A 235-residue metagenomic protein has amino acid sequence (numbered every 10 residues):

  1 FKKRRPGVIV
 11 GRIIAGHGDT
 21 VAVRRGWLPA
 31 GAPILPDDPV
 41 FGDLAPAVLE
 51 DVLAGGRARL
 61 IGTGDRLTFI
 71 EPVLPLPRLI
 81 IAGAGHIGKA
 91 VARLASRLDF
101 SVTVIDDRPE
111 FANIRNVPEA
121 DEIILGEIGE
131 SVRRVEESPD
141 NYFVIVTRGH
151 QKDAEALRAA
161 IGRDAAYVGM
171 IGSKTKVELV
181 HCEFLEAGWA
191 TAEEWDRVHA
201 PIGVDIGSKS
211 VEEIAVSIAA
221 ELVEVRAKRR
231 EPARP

Functional and structural regions predicted by a protein language model:
F1-D107, F111-I124, S138-Y142, E183 (+1 more regions): Segments forming oxygen-rich coordination pockets for charged ligands
G11-A15, I145-T147, I171, H199-P201: Short beta-strand segments
K89, A154, E178: Alpha-helical elements of the RecA-like P-loop NTPase motor core of helicases
L94, E155-A160: A short acidic, amphipathic alpha-helical/loop segment
I105, Y142, T147-H150, R158-F184: ADP-ribose/adenylate-binding Rossmann-like module
G126-S131, Q151: Conserved SAM/SAH-binding loop
G129-P139: Short amphipathic alpha-helix with an adjacent loop that forms part of the alpha/beta core around
A166, M170-P235: Adenosine-phosphate binding glycine-rich loop
